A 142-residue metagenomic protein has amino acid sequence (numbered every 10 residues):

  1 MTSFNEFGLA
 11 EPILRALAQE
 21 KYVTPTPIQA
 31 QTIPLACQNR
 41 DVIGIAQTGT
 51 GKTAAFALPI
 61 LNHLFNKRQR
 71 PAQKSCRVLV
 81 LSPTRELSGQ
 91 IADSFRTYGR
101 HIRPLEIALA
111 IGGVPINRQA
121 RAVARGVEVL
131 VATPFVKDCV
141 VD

Functional and structural regions predicted by a protein language model:
T2-D142: SF2 DExD/H RNA helicase N-terminal ATP-binding lobe
